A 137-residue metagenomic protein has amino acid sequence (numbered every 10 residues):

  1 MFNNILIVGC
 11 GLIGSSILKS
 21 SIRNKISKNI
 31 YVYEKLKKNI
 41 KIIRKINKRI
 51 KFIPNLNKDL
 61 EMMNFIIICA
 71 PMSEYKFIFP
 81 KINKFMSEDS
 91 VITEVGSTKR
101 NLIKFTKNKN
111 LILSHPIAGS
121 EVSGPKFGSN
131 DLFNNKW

Functional and structural regions predicted by a protein language model:
M1-N55, F65: NAD(P)+-binding Rossmann beta1-loop-alpha1 motif at the extreme N-terminus of oxidoreductases
F2-N4, D89, N135: Phosphate-coordination loops involved in phosphoryl transfer and adenosine-cofactor binding
K35, P71, V95-S97: Short beta->alpha hinge that forms the Motif I/post-I loop of the SAM-binding pocket
I50-P54, S90-V95, N110-P116: Short hydrophobic/aromatic-enriched beta-strand-loop microsegments
N57-M86, S90-V91: Rossmann-like NAD(P)-binding element
E74-F77, R100-N101, S120: Short glycine-rich, flexible loops that bind phosphorylated cofactors or substrates
N83-T106: ADP-ribose/adenylate-binding Rossmann-like module
K107-W137: Rossmann-fold dinucleotide-binding core
